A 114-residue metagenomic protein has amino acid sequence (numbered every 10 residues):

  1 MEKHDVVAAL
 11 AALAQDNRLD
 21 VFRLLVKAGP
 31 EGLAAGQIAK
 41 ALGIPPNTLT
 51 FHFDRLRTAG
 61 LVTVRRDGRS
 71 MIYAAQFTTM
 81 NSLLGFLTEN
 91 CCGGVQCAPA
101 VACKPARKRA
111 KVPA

Functional and structural regions predicted by a protein language model:
M1-D5, R23-K27, F77-A114: Amphipathic alpha-helical dimerization/coiled-coil segments that flank or bridge DNA-binding/regulatory modules
H4-P45, D67-T79: N-terminal helix-turn-helix DNA-binding core of bacterial DNA-binding proteins
A8, T58-A59: A generic local structural motif
K40, R57-T58: Alpha-helical residues within the helix-turn-helix
F53-D54: Short, hydrophobic-biased segments on the C-terminal half of alpha helices that form "recognition helices"
